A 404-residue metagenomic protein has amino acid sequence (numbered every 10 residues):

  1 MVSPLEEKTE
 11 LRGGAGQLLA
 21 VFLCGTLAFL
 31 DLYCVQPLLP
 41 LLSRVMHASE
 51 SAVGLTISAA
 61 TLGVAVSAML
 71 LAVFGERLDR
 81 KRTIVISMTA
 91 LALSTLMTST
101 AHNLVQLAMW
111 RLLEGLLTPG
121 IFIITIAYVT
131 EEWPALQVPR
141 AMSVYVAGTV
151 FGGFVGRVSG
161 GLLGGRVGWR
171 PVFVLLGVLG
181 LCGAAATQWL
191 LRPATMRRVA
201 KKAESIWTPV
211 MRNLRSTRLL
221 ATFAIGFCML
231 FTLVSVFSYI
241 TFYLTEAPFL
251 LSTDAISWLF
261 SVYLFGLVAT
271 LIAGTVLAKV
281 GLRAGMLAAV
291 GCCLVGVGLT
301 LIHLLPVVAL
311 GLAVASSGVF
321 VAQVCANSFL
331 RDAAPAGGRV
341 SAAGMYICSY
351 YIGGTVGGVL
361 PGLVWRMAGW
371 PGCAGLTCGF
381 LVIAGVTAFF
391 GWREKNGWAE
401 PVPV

Functional and structural regions predicted by a protein language model:
S3-L11, R192-F223: Juxtamembrane intracellular "pre-TM" segments in multi-pass secondary transporters
H47, D79, T100-Q106, L117 (+2 more regions): Helix-breaking motifs and short loop linkers at transmembrane-helix boundaries and internal kinks in secondary membrane
V66-L104: Conserved MFS/SLC helix-loop-helix module at the cytosolic interface between two early adjacent transmembrane helices
A68-D79, A269-G281, W365: Helix-to-loop junctions at the C-terminal end of transmembrane segments in multipass secondary transporters
A90, S94, V105-E114, P306-V314: Paired small-residue
Q106, A135-Q137, V144-R192: Helix-loop-helix hairpin linking two adjacent transmembrane segments in secondary transporters
W110-T149: Cytoplasmic helix-loop-helix junction between adjacent transmembrane helices in 12-TM secondary transporters
R283-A326: C-terminal transmembrane helical hairpin of 12-TM major facilitator-type secondary transporters
